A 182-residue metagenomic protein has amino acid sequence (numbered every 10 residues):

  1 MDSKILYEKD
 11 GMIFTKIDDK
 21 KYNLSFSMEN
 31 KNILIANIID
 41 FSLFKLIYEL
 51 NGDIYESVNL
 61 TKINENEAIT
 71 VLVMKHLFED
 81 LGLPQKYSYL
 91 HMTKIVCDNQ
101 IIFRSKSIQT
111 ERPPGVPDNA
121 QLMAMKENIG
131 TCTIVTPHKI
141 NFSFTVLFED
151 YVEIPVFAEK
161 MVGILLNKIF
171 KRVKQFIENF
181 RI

Functional and structural regions predicted by a protein language model:
M1-K9, P137, E178-I182: Short, Lys/Arg-enriched, disordered terminal segments
M1-V73, L81: Hydrophobic ligand-binding cavity/cleft-lining segments
I17, E56-P117: Glycine-rich portal/gate segments that line the openings of hydrophobic small-molecule binding cavities
S25-L34, V96-C97, S105-S107, T136-K139: Solvent-exposed, well-ordered amphipathic alpha-helical segments that flank/support binding or catalytic loops
T70-L72, G115-D118, D150, V173-F180: A general structural signal for short secondary-structure boundary/capping elements
Y87-T93, R104-S107, R112-G163: Beta-strand/loop substructures that line and gate deep hydrophobic ligand-binding cavities in soluble
V96-I101, G130-C132, K168-K174: Short, surface-exposed, polar/charged, turn-prone segments marking secondary-structure boundaries
V156-I182: A conserved amphipathic terminal alpha-helix motif
